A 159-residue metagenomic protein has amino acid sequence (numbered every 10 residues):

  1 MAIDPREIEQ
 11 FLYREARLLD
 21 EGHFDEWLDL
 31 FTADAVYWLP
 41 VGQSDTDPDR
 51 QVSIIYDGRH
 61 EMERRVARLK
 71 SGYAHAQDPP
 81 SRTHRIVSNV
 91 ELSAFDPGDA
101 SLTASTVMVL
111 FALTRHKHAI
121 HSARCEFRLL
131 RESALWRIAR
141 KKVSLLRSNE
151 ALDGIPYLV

Functional and structural regions predicted by a protein language model:
M1-A33: Short, low-complexity N-terminal intrinsically disordered segments enriched in polar/charged residues
E9-Q10, T83-R85, I120-S122: Short solvent-exposed loop/turn micro-motifs enriched in small/polar/acidic residues
A33-S105: A solvent-exposed, acidic/Ser-Thr-rich amphipathic alpha-helical stretch
T46, Y157-V159: Flexible, surface-exposed loop regions and adjacent strand-edge segments of Gram-negative outer-membrane beta-barrel
D99-S105, H121-G154: Short beta-strand edge/turn micro-motifs at domain boundaries
A112: Catalytic core of tubulin tyrosine ligase-like
H116-H118: Short, solvent-exposed loop/turn segments at secondary-structure boundaries
